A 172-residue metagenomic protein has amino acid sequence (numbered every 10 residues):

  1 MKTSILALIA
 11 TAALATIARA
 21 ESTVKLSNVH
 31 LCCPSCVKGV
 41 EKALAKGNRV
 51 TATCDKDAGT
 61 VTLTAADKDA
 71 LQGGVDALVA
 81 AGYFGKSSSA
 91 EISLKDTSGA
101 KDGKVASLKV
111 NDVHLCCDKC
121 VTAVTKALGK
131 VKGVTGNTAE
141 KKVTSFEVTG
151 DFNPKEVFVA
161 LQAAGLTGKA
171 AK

Functional and structural regions predicted by a protein language model:
M1-L6: Positively charged n-region of N-terminal signal peptides that target proteins for export
A7-L8, A18: Cleavable N-terminal signal peptides
L14-A20: Sec/Tat signal peptide C-region and signal peptidase I cleavage site
E21-K172: Mature soluble domains of exported/periplasmic/lumenal proteins and thiol-rich metal-chelating peptides
